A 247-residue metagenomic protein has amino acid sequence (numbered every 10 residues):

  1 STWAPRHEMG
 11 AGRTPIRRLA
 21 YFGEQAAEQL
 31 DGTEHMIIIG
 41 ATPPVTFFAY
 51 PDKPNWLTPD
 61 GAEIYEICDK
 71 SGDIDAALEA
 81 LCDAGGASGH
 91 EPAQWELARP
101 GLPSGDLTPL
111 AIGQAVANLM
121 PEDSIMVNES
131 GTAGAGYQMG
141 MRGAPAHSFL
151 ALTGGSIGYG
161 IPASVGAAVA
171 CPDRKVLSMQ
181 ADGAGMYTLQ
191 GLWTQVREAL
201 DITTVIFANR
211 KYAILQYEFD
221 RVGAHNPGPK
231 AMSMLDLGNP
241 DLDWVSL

Functional and structural regions predicted by a protein language model:
S1-E63, I67, A144-R174, T188-Q190 (+2 more regions): Glycine-rich, anion-gripping cofactor-binding loops and their flanking helix/strand elements in enzyme active sites
A4, A41-P44, G131-A133, G183 (+1 more regions): Short glycine-rich anion-binding loops that position phosphate/pyrophosphate groups of nucleotides and phosphorylated
R18, F22, A26-G32, D60 (+10 more regions): General structural feature for long, well-ordered alpha-helical segments within catalytic domains of soluble enzymes
R18-A26, A84-P92, C171-V176, H225-A231: A polyampholytic, Gly/Pro-enriched intrinsically disordered region
Q29, M36-I39, I67-I74, L81-S88 (+6 more regions): Change "in soluble alpha/beta enzymes" to "in soluble alpha/beta proteins
L30, A135-L247: Thiamine diphosphate
G40-G134, K230-M232: Phosphate/pyrophosphate-binding active-site segments
